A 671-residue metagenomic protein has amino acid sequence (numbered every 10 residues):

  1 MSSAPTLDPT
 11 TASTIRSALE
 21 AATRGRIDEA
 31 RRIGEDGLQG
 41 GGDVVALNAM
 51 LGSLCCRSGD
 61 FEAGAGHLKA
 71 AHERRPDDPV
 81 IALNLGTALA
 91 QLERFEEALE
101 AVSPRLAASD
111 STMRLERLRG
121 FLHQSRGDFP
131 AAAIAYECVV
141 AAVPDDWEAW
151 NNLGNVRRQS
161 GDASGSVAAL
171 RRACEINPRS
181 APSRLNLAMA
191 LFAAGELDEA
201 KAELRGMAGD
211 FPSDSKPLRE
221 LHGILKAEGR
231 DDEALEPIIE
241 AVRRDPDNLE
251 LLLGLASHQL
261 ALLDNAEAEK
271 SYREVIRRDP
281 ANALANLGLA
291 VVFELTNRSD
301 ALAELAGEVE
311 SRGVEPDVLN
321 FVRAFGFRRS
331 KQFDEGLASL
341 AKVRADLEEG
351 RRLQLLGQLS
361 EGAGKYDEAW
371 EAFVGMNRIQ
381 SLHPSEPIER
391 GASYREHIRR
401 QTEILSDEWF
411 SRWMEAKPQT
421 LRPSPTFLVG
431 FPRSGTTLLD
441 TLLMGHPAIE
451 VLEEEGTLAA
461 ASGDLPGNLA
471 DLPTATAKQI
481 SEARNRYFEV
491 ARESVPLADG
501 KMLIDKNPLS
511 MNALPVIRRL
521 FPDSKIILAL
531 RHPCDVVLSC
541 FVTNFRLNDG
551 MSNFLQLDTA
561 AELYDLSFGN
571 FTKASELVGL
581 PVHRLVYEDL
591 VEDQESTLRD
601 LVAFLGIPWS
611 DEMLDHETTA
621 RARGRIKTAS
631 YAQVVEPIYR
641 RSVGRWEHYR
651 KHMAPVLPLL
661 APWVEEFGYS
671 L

Functional and structural regions predicted by a protein language model:
L19, A49-R57, V80-Q91, R114-S125 (+7 more regions): Conserved alpha-helical positions within TPR/SEL1-like repeat arrays
T23, R57, Q91, S125 (+7 more regions): Register position in tetratricopeptide repeats
G40, R74, A108-S109, A142 (+7 more regions): Structural marker of alpha-solenoid helical repeat scaffolds
D300-G307, F325-R328, D334-A341, R352-Q419 (+3 more regions): PAPS-dependent sulfotransferases, especially Golgi type II membrane carbohydrate sulfotransferases
Q419-F521, A529: Phosphate-binding active sites in nucleotide-utilizing proteins
